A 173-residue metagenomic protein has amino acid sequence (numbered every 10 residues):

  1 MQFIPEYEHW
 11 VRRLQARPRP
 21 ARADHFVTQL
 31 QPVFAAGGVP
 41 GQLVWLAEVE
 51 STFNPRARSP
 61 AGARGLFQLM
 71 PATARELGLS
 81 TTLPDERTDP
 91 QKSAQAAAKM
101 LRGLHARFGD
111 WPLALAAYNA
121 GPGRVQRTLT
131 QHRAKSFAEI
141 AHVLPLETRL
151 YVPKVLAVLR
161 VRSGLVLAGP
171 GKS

Functional and structural regions predicted by a protein language model:
M1-P32, A36-G37, E76, P84 (+3 more regions): Extracytoplasmic and endomembrane cell-envelope/extracellular-matrix remodeling and assembly machinery
V39-P55, A114-N119: Short, functionally critical alpha-helical segments immediately adjacent to catalytic or ligand/cofactor-binding
S51, R64-F67, A138, H142: Flexible, active-site-adjacent loop/turn segments at secondary-structure boundaries
R56-G78: Short, surface-exposed glycine/acidic/tryptophan-bearing loops
